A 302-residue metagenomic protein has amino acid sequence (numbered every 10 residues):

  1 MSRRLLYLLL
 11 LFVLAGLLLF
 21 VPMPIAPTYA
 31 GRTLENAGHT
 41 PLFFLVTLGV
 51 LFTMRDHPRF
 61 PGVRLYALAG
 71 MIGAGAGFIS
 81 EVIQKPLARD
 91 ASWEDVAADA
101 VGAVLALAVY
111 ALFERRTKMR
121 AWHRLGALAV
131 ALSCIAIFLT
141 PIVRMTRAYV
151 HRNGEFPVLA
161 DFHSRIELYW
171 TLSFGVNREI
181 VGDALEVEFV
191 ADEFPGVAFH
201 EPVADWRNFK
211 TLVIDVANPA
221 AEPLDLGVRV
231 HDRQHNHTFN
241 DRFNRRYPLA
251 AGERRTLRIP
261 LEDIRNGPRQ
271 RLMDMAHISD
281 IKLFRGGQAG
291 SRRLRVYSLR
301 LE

Functional and structural regions predicted by a protein language model:
M1-E94, A100, V104-A204, F209-D215 (+6 more regions): Bulky hydrophobic segments
L87-D90, A221, R271-L272: Short, solvent-exposed loop/turn segments at secondary-structure boundaries
I214, T256-L299: Extracellular beta-strand ligand-recognition surfaces/modules
V216-A220: Asparagine-centered strand-capping/turn motif at beta-strand->loop junctions
